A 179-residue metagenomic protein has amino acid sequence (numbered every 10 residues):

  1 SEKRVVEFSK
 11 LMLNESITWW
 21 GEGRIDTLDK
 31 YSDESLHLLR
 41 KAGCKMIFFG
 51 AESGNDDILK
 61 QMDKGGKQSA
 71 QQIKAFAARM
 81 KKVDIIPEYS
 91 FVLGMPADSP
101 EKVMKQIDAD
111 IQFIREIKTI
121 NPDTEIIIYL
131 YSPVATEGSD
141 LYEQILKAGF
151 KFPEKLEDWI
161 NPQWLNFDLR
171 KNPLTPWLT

Functional and structural regions predicted by a protein language model:
S1-E88, L93-M95: Conserved SAM/AdoMet-binding glycine-rich loop
S1-K3, I58, P96-P100, V134-L141: Short catalytic/ligand-binding loop motif for oxyanion handling, primarily in non-cytosolic enzymes, centered on
G65-S69, S99-Q106: Residue-level preference for long, well-ordered alpha-helices that form the structural scaffold of enzyme catalytic
E101-T179: C-terminal accessory regions of radical SAM enzymes
